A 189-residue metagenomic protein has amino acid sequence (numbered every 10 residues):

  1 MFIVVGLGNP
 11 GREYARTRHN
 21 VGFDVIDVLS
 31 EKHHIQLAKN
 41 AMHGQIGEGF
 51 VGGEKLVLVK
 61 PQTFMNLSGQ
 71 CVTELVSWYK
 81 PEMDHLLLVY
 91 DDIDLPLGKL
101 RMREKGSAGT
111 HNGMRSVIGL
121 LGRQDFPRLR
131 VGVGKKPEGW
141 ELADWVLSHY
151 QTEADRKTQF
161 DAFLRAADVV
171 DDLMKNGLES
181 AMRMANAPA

Functional and structural regions predicted by a protein language model:
F2-K105, R115-L129, K136-E141, R156-A189: Nucleotide and nucleotide-moiety/phosphate-recognizing core
R101-S107, W145-Y150: Short glycine-enriched, charge-decorated loop/helix-capping segments at active-site entrances that position
E153: Electrostatically charged, flexible surface regions
